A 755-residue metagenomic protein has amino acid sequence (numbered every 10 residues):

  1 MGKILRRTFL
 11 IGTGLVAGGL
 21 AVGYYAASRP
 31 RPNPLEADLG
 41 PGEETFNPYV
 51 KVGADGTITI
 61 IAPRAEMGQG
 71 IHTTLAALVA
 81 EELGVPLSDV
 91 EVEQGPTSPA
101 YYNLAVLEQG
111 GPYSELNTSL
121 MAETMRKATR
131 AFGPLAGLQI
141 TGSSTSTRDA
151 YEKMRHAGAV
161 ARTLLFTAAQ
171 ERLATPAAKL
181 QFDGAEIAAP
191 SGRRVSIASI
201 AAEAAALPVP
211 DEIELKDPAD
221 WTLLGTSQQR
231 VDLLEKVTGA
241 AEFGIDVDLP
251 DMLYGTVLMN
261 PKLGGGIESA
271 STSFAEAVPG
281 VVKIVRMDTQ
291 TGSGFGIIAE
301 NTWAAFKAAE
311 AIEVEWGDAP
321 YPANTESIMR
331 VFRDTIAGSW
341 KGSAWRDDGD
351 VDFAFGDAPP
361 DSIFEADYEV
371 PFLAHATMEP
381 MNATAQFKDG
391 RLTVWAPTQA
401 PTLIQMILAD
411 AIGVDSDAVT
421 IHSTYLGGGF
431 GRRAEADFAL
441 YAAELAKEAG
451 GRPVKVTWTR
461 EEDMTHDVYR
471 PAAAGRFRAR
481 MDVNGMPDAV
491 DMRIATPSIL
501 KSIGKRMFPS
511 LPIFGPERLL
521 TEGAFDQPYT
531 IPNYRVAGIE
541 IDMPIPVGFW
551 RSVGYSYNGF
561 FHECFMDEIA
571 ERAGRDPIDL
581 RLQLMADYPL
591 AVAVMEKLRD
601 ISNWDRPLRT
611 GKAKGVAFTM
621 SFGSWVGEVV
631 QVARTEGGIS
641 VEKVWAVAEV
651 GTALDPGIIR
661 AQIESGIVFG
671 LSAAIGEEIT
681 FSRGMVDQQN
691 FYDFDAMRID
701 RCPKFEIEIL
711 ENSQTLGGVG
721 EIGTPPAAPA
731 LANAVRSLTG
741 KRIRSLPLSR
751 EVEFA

Functional and structural regions predicted by a protein language model:
M1-A755: Cofactor-binding beta-sheet edge motifs in enzyme active sites
